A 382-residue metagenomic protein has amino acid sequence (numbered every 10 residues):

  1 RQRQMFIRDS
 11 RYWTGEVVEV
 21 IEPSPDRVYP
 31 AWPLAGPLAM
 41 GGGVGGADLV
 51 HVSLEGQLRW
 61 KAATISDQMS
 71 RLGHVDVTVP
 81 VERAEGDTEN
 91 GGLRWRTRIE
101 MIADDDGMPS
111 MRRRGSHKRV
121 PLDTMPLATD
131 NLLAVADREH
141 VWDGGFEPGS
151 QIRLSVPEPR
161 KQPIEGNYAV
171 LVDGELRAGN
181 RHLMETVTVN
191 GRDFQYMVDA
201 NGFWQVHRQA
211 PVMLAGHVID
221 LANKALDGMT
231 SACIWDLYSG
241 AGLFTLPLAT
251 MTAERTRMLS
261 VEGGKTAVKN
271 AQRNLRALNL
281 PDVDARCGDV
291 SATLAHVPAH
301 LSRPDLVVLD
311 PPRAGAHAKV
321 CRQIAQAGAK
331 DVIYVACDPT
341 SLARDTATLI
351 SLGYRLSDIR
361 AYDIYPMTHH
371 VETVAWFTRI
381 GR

Functional and structural regions predicted by a protein language model:
R1-Q4, R8-L309, A314-R322, G328: Accessory RNA-recognition modules of RNA-modification enzymes
S70, D227, A347-T348, E372-T373: Short amphipathic alpha-helical patches
D106, T378-R382: Short loop segments at secondary-structure junctions
R286-V371, T378: S-adenosylmethionine
